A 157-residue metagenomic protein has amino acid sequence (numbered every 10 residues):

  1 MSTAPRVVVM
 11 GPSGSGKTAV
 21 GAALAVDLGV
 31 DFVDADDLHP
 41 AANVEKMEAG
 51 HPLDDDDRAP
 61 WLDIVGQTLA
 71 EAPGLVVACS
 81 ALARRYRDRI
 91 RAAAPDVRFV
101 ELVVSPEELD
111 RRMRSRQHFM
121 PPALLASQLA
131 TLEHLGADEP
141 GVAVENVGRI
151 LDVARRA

Functional and structural regions predicted by a protein language model:
R6: Walker A (P-loop) ATP-phosphate-binding motif of ABC ATPase nucleotide-binding domains
V9: Hydrophobic anchor at the beta1->P-loop junction of P-loop NTPases
P12: P-loop (Walker A) phosphate-binding loop of NTP-binding proteins
K17: Conserved lysine of the Walker
A22-G66: Conserved substrate/cofactor phosphate-moiety recognition/catalytic segment in nucleotide-dependent phosphotransferases
A72-A78, R98: Loop/turn-to-beta-strand initiation segments
A93-R112: Conserved phosphate-donor/acceptor-positioning beta-strand/loop module used by diverse small-molecule
S115-R156: Small-molecule kinase domains that catalyze NTP-dependent phosphoryl transfer to phosphate-bearing small molecules
